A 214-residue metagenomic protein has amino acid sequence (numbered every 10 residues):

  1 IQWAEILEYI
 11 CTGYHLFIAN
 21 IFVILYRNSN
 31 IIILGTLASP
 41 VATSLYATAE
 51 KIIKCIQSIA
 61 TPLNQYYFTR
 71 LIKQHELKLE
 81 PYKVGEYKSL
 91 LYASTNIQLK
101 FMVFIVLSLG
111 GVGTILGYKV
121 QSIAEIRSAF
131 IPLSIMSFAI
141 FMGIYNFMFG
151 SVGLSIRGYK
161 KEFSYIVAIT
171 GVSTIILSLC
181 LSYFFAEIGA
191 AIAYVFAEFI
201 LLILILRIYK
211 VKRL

Functional and structural regions predicted by a protein language model:
I1-R27, R70-K73, L77-S89, K212-L214: Interhelical loop/hinge segments that connect adjacent transmembrane helices in multipass membrane
E5-T12, L16, L34-K54, I126-I131 (+1 more regions): Interfacial/gating helices of multi-pass transporter permease domains
I10, P81-V103, L107-S108, F130: Interfacial transmembrane-helix starts/ends
V23, Y46-T69, F101, I105 (+1 more regions): Transmembrane helix-bundle signature of multi-pass secondary active exporters and lipid flippases
A42, G171-I203, V211-L214: Membrane-interface helix-loop junctions in multi-pass transport and translocation proteins
A49, I53-K88, G150-I156: Helix-loop junctions and terminal segments of transmembrane helices in multi-pass membrane transport/translocation
G111-M142, I188: Interfacial segments at transmembrane-helix termini and the short loops linking adjacent helices
F138-I166: Membrane-interface junctions at transmembrane-helix termini in multi-pass inner-membrane proteins
